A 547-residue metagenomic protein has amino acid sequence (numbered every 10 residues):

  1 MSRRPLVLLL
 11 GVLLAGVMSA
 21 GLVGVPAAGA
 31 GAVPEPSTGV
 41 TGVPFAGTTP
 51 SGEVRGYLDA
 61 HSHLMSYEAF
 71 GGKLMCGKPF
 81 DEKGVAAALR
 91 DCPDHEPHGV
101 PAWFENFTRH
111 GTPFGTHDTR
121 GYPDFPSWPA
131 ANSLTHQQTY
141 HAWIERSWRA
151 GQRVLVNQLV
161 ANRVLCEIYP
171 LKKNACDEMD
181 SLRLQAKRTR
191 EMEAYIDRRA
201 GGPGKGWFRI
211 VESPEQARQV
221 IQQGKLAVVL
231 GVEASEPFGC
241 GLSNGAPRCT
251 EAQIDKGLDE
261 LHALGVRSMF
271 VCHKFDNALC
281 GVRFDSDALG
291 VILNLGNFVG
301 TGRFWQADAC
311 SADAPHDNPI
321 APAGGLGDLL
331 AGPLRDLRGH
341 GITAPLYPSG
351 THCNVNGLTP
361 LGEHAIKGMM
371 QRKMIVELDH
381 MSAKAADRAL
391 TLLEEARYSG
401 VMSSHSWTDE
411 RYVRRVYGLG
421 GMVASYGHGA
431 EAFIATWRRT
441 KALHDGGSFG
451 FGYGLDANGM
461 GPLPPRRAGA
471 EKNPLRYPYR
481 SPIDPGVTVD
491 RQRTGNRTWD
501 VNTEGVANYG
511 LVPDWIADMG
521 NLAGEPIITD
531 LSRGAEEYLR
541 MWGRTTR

Functional and structural regions predicted by a protein language model:
M1-A32: Secretory targeting and sorting signals
G29-C353, P360-K367, Q371, K384-E394 (+1 more regions): N-terminal hydrophobic targeting/anchoring segments and the immediately downstream early-domain regions of hydrolases
M374-M381: Catalytic beta/alpha-barrel core
R397-H405: Short hydrophobic/aromatic-enriched beta-strand-loop microsegments
